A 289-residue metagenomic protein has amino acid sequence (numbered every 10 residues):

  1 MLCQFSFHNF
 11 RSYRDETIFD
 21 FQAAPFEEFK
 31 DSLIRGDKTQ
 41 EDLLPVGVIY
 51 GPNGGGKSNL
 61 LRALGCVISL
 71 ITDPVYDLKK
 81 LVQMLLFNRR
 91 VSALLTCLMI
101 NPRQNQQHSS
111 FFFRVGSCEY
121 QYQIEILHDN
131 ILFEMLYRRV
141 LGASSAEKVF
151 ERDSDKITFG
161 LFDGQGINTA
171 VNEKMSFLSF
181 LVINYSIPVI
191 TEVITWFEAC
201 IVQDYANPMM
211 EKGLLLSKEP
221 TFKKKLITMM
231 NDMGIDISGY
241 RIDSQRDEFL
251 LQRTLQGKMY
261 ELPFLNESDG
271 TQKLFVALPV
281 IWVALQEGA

Functional and structural regions predicted by a protein language model:
L2-S69: Pre-Walker A-like glycine/lysine-rich segment at the N-terminus of P-loop NTPase domains
F5, S109-F111, I131-R139, D247-L255: Short polybasic amphipathic segments
S12-R14, V115-E119, Q256-G257: Glycine-centered tight beta-turn/hairpin loop motif at sheet-sheet or coil-to-beta transitions
D42-V91, L274-V280: Phosphate-binding glycine-rich loops of NTP-binding sites
V46-Y50, R246-A289: Conserved ABC ATPase signature
K79-S109: Extended, loop-rich substrate-binding clefts of extracytoplasmic carbohydrate-active enzymes
P102-E119, I124: Conserved amphipathic alpha-helical "coupling/scaffold" segments that transmit conformational changes between domains
S117-I242: Electropositive, glycine-dotted interaction segments that contact anionic polymers or phosphate-rich ligands
